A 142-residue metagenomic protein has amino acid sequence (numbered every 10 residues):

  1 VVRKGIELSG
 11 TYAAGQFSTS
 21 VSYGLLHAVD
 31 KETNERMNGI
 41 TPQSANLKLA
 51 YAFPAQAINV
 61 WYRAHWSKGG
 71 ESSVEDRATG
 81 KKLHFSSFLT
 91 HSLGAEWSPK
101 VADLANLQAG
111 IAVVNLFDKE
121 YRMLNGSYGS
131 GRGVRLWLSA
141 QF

Functional and structural regions predicted by a protein language model:
V1, I40-P42, S86-F88, L104 (+1 more regions): Short coil/turn motifs at beta-sheet boundaries
V1-E75, Q108, F117: Gram-negative outer-membrane beta-barrel transporters
K4-L8, Q43-L47, L89-A95, R132-L138: Hydrophobic, lipid-facing positions within transmembrane beta-strands of outer-membrane proteins
T11, G80, K119-R122: A generic signature of intrinsically disordered, low-complexity regions enriched in glycine/proline and charged/polar
E35-T41, R77-K82, N125-R132: Flexible, surface-exposed loop regions and adjacent strand-edge segments of Gram-negative outer-membrane beta-barrel
K68-V74, A95-F142: C-terminal beta-signal and adjacent terminal beta-strands/loops of Gram-negative outer-membrane beta-barrel proteins
G80-T90, A102, F142: Outer-membrane beta-barrel transmembrane domain signature
